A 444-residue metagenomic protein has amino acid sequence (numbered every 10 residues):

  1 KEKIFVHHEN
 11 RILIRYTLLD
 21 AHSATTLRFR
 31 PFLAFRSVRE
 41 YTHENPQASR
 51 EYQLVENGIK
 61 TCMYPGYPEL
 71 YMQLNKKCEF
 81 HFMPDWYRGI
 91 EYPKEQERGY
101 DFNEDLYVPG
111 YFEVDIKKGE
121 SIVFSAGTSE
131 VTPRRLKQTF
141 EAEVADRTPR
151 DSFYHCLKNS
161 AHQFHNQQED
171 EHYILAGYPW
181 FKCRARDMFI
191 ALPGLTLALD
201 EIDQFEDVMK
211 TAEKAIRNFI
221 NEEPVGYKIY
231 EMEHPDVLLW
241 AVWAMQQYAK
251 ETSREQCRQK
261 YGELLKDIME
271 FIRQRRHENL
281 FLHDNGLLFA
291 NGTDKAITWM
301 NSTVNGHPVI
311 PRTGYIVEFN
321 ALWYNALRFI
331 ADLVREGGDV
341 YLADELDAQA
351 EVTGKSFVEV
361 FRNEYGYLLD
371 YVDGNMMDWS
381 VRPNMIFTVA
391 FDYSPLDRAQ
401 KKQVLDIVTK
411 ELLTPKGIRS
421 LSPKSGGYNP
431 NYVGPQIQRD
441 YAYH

Functional and structural regions predicted by a protein language model:
K1-H444: Acidic, mature catalytic/reactive cores of soluble proteins
